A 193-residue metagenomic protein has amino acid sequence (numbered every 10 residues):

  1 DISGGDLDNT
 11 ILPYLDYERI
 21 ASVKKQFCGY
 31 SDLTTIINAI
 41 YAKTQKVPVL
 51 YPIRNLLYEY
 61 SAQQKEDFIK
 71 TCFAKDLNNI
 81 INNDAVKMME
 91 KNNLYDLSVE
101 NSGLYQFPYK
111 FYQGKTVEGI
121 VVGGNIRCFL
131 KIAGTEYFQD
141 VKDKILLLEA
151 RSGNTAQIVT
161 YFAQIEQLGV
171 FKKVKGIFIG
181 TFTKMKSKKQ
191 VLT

Functional and structural regions predicted by a protein language model:
D1, C28, I145-E149, F178: Structural motif
D1-V23: N-terminal small/polar loop signature for handling phosphorylated ligands or for N-terminal nucleophile
G4-D6, G153, F182-T183: Short glycine-rich anion-binding loops that position phosphate/pyrophosphate groups of nucleotides and phosphorylated
L15-I40, V47-R54: Short, acidic/small-residue loops that bind anionic groups at enzyme active sites
V47-R127: Conserved anion/nucleotide-ligand pocket segment
I120-I158: Oxyanion-binding "anion nests"
Q157-T193: C-terminal active-site/capping subdomain that shapes the small-molecule cofactor and substrate pocket of enzyme
